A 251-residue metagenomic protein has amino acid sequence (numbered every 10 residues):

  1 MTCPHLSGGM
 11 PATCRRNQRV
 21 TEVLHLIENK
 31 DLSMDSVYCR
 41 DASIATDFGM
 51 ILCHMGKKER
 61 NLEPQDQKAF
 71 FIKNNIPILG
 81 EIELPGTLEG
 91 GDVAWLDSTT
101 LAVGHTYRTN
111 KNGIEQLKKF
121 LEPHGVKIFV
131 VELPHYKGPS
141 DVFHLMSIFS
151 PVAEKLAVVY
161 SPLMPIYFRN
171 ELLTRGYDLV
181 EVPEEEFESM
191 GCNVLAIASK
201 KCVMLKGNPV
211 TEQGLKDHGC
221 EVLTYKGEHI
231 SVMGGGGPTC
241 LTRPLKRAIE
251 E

Functional and structural regions predicted by a protein language model:
M1-E251: The feature marks the mature, well-folded catalytic cores of soluble enzymes
